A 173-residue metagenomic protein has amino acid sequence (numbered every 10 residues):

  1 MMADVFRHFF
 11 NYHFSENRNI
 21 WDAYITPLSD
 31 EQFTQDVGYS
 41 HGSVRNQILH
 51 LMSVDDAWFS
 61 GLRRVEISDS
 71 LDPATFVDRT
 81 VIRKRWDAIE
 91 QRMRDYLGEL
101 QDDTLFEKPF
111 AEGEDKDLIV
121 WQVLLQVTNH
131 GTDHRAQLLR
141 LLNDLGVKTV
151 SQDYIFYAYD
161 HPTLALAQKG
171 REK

Functional and structural regions predicted by a protein language model:
M2, S29, S43, D78 (+2 more regions): Helix N-cap and loop-to-helix transition residues
A3-F10: Active-site metal-coordination segments of metallo-dependent hydrolases
V5, D78-V81, R85, I119 (+2 more regions): Conserved acidic
F10-T26, D30-D72, E112-K173: Short, contiguous alpha-helical
V65-T104: Helix-adjacent hinge/juxtasegments
Q91-V127: A mid-sequence interfacial segment
